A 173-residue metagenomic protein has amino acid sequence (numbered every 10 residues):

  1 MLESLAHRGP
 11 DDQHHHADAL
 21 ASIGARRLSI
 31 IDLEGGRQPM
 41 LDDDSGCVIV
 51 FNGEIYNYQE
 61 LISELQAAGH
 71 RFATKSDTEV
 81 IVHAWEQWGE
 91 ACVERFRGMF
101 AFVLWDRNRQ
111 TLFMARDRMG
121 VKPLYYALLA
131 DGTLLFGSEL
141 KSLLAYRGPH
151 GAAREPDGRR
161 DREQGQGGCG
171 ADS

Functional and structural regions predicted by a protein language model:
M1-S173: Cysteine-centered catalytic environments shared across enzyme families
